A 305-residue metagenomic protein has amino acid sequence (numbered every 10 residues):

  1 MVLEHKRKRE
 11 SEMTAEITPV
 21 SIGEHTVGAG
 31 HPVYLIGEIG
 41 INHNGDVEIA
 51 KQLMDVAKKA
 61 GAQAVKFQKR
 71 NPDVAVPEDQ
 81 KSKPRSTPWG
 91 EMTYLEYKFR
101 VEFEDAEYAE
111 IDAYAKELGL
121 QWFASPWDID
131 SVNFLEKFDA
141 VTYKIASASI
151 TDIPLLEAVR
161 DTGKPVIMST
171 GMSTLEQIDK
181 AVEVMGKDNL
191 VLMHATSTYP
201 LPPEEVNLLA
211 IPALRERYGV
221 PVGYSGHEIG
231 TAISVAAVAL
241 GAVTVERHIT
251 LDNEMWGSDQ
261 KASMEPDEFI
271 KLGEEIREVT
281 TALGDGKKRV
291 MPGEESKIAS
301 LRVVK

Functional and structural regions predicted by a protein language model:
V2-K305: Catalytic cores and adjacent flexible loops of soluble metabolic enzymes that perform enolate/carbanion chemistry on
